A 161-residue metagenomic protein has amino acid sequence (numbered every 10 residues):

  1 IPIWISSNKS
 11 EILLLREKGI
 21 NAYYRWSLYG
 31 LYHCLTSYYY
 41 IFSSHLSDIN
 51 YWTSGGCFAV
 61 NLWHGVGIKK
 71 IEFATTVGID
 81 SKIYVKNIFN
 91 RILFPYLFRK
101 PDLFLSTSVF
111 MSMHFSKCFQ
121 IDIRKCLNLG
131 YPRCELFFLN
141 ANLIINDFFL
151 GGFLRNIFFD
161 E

Functional and structural regions predicted by a protein language model:
I1-G30: N-terminal pre-catalytic "stem/leader" segment of glycosyltransferase-like enzymes
S7-N8, S44, T107-F110: Helix N-cap/beta->alpha junction signal
N8-R16, N50, S112-H114, L136-F137: Short, charged/polar "capping" segments at the starts of alpha-helices and the immediately preceding loops
L31-T36, T53-S54, F98: A short, aliphatic-rich alpha-helical micro-motif
Y32-S47: Short N-terminal targeting/anchoring amphipathic segment
Y40-I41, A59-V60, F104: Short, well-ordered beta-strand core segments
S54-I83: Active-site proximal beta-strand in glycosyltransferases
V77-D80, Y84-E161: A nucleotide-sugar donor-handling region in carbohydrate enzymes
